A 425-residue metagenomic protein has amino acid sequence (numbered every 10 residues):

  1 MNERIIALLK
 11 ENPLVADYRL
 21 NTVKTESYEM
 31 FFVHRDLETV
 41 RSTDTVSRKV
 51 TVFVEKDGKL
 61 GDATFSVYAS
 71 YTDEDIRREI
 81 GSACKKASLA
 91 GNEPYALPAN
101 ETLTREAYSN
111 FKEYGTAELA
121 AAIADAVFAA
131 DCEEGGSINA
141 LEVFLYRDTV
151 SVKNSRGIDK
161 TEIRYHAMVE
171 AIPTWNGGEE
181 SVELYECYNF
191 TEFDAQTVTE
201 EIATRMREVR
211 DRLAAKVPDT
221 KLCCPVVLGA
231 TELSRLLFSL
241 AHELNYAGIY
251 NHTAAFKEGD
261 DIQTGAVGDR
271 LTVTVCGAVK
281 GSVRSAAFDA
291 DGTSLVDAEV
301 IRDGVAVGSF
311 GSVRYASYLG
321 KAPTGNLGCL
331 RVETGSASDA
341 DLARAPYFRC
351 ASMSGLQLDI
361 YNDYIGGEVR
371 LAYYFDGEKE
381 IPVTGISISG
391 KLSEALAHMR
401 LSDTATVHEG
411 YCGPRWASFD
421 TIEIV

Functional and structural regions predicted by a protein language model:
R4-A7, V15-E29, E74-E162, Q196-S234 (+1 more regions): Acidic low-complexity segments
S27-K86: N-terminal alpha-helical targeting/anchoring segments
M30, A121-E200, G248-T274: Extended amphipathic alpha-helical scaffolds
F32-R35, V152, L236-A241, Y361-G366 (+1 more regions): Short glycine/threonine-rich loop-to-helix capping motif typified by GTGT followed within a few residues by an Asp-Pro
E38-S42, A126-E133, S155-I163, E170-I172 (+6 more regions): A generic local secondary-structure boundary/capping motif
V46-D57, K160-N189, V300-R302, V369-D376: Short beta-strand elements
T64-F65, Y185-E186, G311, T384-G385: Short clusters of small/polar residues that mark proteolytic maturation junctions
D260-V425: Dual-mode signal for accessory low-complexity, basic/Gly-rich regions
